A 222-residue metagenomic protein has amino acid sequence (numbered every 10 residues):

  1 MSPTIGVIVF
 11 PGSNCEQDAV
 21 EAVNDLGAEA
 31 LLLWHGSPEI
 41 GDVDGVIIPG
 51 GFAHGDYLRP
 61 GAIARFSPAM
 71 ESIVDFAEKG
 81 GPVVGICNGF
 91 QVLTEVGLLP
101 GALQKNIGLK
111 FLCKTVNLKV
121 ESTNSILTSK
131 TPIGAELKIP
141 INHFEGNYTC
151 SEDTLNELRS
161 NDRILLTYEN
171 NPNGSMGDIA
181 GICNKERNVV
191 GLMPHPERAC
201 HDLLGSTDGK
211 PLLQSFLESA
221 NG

Functional and structural regions predicted by a protein language model:
M1-I86, T94-L112, K119, C150-E152 (+2 more regions): N-terminal beta1-alpha1 cap of cysteine-dependent amidohydrolase-like domains
M1-P3, G134-E136, N184-V189: Beta-strand-turn-beta hairpins that frame and shape the catalytic cleft of phosphate-ester-processing enzymes
L26, K79-G80, S160-D162, K185: Structured helix-beta-strand junction loops
P82-V83, K138, V190: Residue-level marker of motif borders
G89: N-terminal Rossmann-like NAD(P)+-binding domain of SDR-like oxidoreductases, especially those catalyzing
L98-D178: Pocket-forming structural segment of enzyme catalytic cores
D178-N184: Short, surface-exposed beta-strand/loop micro-motifs that present aromatic residues
L192-P196: Glycine-rich phosphate-binding loops of nucleotide-dependent enzymes
